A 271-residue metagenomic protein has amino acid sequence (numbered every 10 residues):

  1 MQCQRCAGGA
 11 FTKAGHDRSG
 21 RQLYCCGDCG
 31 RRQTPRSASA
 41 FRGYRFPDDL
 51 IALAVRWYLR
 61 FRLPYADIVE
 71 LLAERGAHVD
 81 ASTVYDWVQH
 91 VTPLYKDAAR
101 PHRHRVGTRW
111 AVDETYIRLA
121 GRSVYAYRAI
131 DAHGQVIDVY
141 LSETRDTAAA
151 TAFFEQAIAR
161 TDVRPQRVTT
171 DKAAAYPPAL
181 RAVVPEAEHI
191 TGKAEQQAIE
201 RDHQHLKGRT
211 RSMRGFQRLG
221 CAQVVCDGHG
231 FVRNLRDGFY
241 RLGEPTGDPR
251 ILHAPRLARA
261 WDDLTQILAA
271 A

Functional and structural regions predicted by a protein language model:
C3-C6, C26: Short cysteine-rich clusters marking metal-coordination/redox-active sites
F11, C26, A54, I68 (+9 more regions): Mobile genetic element proteins and their domesticated derivatives, centered on retroelements and DNA transposons
D17-L59, G76-D80, D86, R105-R109 (+1 more regions): Basic, short loop/linker segments at the boundary and entry of helix-turn-helix/winged-helix-like folds
G43-R45, H90, V139-T161: Active-site beta-loop-alpha junctions of metal-dependent nucleic acid enzymes, especially the RNase H-like/DDE
L59-R62, A120-V136, R145-D146, F154-E155: Short conserved beta-strand segments at catalytic cores or DNA/RNA-binding microdomains of nucleic-acid binding
P64-A77: DNA-recognition alpha helix
V106-L119: Two-metal-ion RNase H-like nuclease active-site motif
S212, Q223-A271: C-terminal domain-tail junction helix/linker
